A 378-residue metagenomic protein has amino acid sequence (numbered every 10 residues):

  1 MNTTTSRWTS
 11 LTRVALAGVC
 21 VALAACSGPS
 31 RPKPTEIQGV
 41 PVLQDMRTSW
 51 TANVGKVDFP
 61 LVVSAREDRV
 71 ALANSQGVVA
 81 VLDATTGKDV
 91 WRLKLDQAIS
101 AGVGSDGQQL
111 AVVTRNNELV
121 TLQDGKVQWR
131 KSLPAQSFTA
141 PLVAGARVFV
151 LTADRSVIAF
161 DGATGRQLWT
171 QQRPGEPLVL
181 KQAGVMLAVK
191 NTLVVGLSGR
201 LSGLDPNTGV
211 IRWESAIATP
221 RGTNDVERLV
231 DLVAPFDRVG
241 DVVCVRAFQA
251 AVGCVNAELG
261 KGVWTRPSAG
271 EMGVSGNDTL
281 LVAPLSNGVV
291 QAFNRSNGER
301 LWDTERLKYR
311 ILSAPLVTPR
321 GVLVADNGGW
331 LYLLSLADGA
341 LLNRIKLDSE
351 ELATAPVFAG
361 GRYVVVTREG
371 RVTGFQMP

Functional and structural regions predicted by a protein language model:
N2-L16: Bacterial N-terminal signal peptides that target proteins for export
A22-A25: C-terminal motif of bacterial Sec signal peptides marking the signal peptidase cleavage site
P29-S64, W91-G107, Q128-A144, Q167-K190 (+4 more regions): Extracytoplasmic beta-rich repeat domains
N74, T114-R115, T152-A153, G196-S198 (+4 more regions): Structural signature of WD-repeat beta-propellers
A80, V120-T121, I158, S202 (+4 more regions): WD40 beta-propeller blade core
D83-T86, Q123-K126, D161-T164, P206-G209 (+4 more regions): Short loop/turn segments that connect beta-strands within beta-propeller blades
L280, P284-A292, E299-L333: Loop/turn-rich, solvent-exposed surfaces of beta-rich toroidal or solenoidal domains
